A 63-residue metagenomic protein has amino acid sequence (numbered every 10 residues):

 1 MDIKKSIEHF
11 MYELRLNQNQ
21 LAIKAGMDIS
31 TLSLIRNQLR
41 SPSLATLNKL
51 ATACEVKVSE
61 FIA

Functional and structural regions predicted by a protein language model:
M1-N17: A short, Lys/Arg-rich alpha-helix, primarily the initiator
F10, L44-A45: Short, Lys/Arg-enriched C-terminal cap helix and immediately downstream tail that follows
M11, A22, A51: The alpha-helix within a helix-turn-helix
Y12, G26, N37-L39, A63: Residue-level detection of the helix-turn-helix DNA-binding "recognition helix"
R15, S41-L44: Residue at a beta-strand N-cap/secondary-structure junction
L16-L34: Short alpha-helical DNA-recognition segment
A45-E60: DNA major-groove recognition helix of helix-turn-helix/homeodomain DNA-binding modules
